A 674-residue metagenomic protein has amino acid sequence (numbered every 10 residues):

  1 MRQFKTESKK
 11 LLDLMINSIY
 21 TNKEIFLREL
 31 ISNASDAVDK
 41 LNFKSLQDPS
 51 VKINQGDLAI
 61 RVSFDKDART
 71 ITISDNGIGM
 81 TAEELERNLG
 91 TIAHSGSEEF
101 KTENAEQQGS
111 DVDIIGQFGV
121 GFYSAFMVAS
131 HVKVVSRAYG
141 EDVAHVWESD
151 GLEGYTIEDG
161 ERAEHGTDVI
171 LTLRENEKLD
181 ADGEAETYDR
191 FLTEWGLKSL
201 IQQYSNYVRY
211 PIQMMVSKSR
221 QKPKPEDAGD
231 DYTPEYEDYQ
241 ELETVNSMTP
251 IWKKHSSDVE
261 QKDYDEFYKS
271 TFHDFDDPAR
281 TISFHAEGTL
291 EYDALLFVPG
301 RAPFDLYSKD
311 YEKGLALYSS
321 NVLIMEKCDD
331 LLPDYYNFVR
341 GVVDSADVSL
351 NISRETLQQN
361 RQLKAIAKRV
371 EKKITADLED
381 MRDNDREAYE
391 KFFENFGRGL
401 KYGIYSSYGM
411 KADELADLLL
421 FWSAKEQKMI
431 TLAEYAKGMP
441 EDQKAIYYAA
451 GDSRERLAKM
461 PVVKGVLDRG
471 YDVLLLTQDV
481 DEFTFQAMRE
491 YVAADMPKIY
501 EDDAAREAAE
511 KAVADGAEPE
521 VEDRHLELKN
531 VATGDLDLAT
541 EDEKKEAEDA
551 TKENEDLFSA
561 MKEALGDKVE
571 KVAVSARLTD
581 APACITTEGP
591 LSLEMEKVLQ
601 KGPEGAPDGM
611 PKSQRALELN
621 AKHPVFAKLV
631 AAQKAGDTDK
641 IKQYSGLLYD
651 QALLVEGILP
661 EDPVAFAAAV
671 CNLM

Functional and structural regions predicted by a protein language model:
M1-T187, F191, S199, K222 (+1 more regions): GHKL (Bergerat-fold) ATPase N-terminal catalytic module, capturing the glycine-rich phosphate-binding loop and acidic
I114, V135-G154, N176-L179, G183-M674: GHKL/Bergerat-fold ATPase module in large chromosome/replication-associated machines
